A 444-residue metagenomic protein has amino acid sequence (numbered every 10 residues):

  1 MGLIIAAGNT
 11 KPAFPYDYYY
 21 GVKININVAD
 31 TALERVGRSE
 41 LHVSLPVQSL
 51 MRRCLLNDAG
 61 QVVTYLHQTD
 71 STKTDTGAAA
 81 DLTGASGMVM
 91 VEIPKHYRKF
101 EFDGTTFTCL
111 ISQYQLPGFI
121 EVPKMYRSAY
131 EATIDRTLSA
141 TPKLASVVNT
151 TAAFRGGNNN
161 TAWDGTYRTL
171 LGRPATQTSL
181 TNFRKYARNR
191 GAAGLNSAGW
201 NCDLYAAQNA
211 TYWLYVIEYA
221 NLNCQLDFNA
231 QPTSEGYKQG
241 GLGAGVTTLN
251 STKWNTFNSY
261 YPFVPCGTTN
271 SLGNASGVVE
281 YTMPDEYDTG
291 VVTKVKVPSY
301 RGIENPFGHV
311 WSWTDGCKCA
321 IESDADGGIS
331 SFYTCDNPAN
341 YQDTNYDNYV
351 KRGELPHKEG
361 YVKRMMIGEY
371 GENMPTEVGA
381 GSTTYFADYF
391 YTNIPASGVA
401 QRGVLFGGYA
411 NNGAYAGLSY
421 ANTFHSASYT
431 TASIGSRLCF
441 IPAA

Functional and structural regions predicted by a protein language model:
M1-Y16, R437-A444: Enriched but not universal
G8-E92, R98-F100, W200: GGW-centered surface loops in extracellular recognition modules
A29, H96-R98, A132-I134, A207 (+2 more regions): Acidic glycine-/aspartate-rich tracts in secreted/extracellular proteins
Y65-A80, K95, G104-Y114, L180-A187 (+1 more regions): Short alpha-helical segments and helix-capping/turn motifs at coil-helix boundaries
A80, G84-G87, I111-P306: Short aromatic-cysteine micro-motif
K99-T105, I134-S139, A414-Y415: Short, solvent-exposed loop/turn elements at domain surfaces
E101-D103, L138, C317-I329, A427: Cytochrome P450 core scaffold surrounding the K-helix E-X-X-R motif and the conserved "meander" helix-loop region
N209, W213, Q231-C266, A275 (+2 more regions): C-terminal, surface-exposed recognition/capping segments
